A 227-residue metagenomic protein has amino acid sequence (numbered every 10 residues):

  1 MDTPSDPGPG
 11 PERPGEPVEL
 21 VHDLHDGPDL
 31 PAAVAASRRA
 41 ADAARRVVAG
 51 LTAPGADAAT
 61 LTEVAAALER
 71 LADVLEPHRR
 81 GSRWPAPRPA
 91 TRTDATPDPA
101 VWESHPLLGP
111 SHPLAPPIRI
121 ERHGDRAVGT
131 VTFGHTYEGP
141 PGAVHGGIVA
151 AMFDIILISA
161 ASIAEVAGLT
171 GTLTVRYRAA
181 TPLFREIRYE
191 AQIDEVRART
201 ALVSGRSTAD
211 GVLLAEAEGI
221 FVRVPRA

Functional and structural regions predicted by a protein language model:
D2-T96, T181-L183, D194-A227: HotDog/MaoC-like acyl-thioester-processing domains
P9, R122-R126, V144-A167: Active-site helix/loop of acyl-thioester processing domains in fatty-acid/polyketide metabolism, spanning hotdog-fold
V21-P28, I156-R188: Hydrophobic beta-strand-centered segment that forms part of the acyl-chain substrate-binding groove
A32-V47, L107-A143: Catalytic strand-loop segment that frames the active site of acyl-thioester-processing enzymes
A72-R126, T130: Eukaryote-specific, low-hydrophobicity, charge-rich regions
P141-G142, G146, A180: Alpha-helix N-cap/helix-initiation motif
